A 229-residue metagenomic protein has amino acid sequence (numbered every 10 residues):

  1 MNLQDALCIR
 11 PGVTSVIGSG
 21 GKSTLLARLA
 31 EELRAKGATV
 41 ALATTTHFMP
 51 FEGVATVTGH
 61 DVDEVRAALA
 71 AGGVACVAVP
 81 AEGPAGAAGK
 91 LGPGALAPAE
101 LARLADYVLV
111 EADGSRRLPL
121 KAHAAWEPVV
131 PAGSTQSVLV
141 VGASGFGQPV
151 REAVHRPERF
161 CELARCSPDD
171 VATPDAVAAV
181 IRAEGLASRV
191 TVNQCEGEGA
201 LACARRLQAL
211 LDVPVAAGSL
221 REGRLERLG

Functional and structural regions predicted by a protein language model:
N2-K36: Walker A (P-loop) phosphate-binding motif
V16, V40-T44, C76-V79, V108-A112 (+3 more regions): General beta-strand structural signal in soluble alpha/beta enzymes
A30-P84: N-terminal phosphate/diphosphate-binding loop that engages ATP/GTP or pyrophosphate donors across diverse enzyme folds
G59-E64, E152-D169: Acidic, Ser/Thr-rich peripheral helices and adjacent loops at domain boundaries
V77-A122: Phosphate-binding/switch loop-helix module in NTP-utilizing enzymes
A112-D113, G142-S144, E162-I181, A187-A200 (+1 more regions): G-domain G4 guanine-recognition motif of GTPases
A124-F146, A153-L163: Inter-motif core of Ras-like GTPase G domains
C203-G229: Canonical P-loop GTPase G-domain recognition
